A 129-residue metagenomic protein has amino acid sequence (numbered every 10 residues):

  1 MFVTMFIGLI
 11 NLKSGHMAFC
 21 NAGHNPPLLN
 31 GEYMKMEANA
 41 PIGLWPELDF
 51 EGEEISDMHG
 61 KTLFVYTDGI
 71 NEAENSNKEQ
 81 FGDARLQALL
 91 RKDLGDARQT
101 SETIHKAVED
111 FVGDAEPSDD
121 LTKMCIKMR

Functional and structural regions predicted by a protein language model:
M1-R129: Conserved subregion of the PPM/PP2C metallophosphatase catalytic domain
